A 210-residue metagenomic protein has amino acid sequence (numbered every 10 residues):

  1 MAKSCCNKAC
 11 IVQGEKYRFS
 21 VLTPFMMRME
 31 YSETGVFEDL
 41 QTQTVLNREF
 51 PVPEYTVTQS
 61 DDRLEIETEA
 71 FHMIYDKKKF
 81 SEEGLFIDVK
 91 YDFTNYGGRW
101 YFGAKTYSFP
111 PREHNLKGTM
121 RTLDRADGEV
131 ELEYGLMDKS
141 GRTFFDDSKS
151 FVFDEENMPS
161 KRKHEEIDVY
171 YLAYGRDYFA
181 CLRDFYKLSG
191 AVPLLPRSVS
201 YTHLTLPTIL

Functional and structural regions predicted by a protein language model:
M1-K3, V36-F37: Order/disorder boundary and secretion-linked terminal/linker segments
K3-C6, I11-Q13, P51, T58-S60 (+1 more regions): Residues that act as N-cap/strand-start positions at coil-to-secondary-structure junctions
C5-N7, V12-R18, L22-R28: N-terminal-proximal low-complexity accessory segments that begin disordered and transition into the first
R18, R28-E30, E65, H72: Beta-strand secondary-structure signal
L22-D61: A low-complexity, Ser/Thr/Gly/Pro-enriched, surface-exposed linker/loop concept that marks segments flanking
T58-R197: Catalytic and substrate-binding clefts that recognize carbohydrates or anionic sugar/phosphate headgroups
T202-T208: Conserved small/polar residues in nucleotide/adenosyl-binding loops
